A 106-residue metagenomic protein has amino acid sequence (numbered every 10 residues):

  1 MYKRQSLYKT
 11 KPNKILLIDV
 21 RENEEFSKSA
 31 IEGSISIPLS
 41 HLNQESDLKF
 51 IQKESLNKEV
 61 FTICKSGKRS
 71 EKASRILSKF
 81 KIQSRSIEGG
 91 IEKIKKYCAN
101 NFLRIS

Functional and structural regions predicted by a protein language model:
K3-I15, N23-E59, K68-S106: Rhodanese-like catalytic fold shared by cysteine-dependent sulfurtransferases and DSP/PTP-type phosphatases
T62-I63: Short, surface-exposed ligand- or partner-binding patches at beta-edge/loop junctions that are enriched in aromatics
